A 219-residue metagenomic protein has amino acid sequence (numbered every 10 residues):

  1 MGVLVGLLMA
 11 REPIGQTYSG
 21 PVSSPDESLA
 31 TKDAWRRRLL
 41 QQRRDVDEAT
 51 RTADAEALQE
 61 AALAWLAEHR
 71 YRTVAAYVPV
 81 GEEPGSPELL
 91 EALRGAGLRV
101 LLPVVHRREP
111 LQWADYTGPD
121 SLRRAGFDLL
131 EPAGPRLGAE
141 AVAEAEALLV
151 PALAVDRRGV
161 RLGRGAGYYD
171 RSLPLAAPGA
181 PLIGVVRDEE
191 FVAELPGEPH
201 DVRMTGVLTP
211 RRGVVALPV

Functional and structural regions predicted by a protein language model:
G2-A30, A34, Q41-E48, A96 (+4 more regions): Surface-exposed, charge/polar-rich loops and edge strands
L4-E144: N-terminal active-site beta-alpha-beta segment that forms phosphate/nucleotide-binding and substrate-recognition loops
V78, A152, R211: Glycine-rich, N-terminal phosphate-binding loop of Rossmann-like dinucleotide-binding domains
V80-E82, L153-R157: Short glycine-rich anion-binding loops that position phosphate/pyrophosphate groups of nucleotides and phosphorylated
G138, R161-L162: Short capping loops/turns at secondary-structure boundaries
G165: Short polar/charged helix/loop
